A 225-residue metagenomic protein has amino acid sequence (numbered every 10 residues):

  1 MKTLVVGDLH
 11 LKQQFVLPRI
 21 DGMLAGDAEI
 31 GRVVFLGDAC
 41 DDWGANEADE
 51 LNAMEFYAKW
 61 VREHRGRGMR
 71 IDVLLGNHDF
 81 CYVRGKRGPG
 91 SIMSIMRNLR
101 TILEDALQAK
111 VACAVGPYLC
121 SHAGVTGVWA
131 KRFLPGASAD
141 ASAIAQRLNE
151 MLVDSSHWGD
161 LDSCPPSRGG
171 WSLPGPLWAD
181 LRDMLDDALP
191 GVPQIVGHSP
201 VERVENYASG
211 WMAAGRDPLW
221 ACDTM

Functional and structural regions predicted by a protein language model:
M1, R67-R70, N98-A109, G116 (+2 more regions): A short helix-to-beta-strand connector/capping loop
K2-H10, Y118-G124, W220-D223: Active-site-proximal beta-strand elements of phosphoester/diester hydrolases
K2-T3, R32-V33, D72, Y118-L119 (+1 more regions): Structural motif
V5, F35, C113-V115, A214-G215: Generic beta-strand structural signal
V6, L11-T101, D105: Core catalytic region of metal-dependent phosphoesterases/phosphodiesterases, especially metallo-beta-lactamase-like
H10-Q14, D41-G44, L75-R84, C113 (+3 more regions): Active-site environment of divalent metal-dependent phosphoester hydrolases
K110-P190: Active-site-proximal loop/helix segment associated with metal-binding centers of metalloenzymes
D180-M225: Conserved beta-sheet core of the metallophosphoesterase superfamily
